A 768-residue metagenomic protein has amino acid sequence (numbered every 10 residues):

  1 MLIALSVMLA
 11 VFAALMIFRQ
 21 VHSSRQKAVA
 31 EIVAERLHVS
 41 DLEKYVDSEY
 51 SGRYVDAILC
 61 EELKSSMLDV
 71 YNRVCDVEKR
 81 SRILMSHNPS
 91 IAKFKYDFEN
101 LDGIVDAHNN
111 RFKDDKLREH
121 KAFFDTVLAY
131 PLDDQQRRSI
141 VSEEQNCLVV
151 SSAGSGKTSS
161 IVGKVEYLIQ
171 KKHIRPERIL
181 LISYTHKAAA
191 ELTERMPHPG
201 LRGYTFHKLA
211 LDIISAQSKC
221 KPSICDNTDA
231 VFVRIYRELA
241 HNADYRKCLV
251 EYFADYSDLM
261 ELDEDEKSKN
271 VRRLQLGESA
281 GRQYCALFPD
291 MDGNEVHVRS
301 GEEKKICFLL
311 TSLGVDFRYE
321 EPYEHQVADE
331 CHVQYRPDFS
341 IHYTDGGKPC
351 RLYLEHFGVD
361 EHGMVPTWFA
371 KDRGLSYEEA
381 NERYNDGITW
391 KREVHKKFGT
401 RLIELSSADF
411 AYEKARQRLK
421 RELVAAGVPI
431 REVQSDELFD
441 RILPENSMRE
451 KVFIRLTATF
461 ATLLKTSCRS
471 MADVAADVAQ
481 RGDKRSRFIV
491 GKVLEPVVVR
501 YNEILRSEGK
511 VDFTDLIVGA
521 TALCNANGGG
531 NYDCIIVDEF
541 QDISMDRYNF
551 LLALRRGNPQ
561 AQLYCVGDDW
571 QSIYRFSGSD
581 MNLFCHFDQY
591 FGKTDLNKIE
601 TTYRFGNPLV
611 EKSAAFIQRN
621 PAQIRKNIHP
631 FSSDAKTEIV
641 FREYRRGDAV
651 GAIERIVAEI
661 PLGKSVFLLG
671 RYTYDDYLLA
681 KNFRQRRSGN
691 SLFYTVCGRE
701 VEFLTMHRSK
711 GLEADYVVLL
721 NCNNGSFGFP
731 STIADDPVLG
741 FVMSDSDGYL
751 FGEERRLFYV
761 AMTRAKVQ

Functional and structural regions predicted by a protein language model:
R19-C225, Y759-T763: P-loop NTPase Walker
L37-Y45, E49, R53, R178 (+4 more regions): Conserved P-loop NTPase-based nucleic-acid remodeling module centered on helicase motor cores
I58-D106, V231-Y284, Y412-R500: Basic/charged alpha-beta structural segments of nucleotide/phosphate-handling enzymes
K95-A153, R202, G281-R282, P289-D292 (+7 more regions): Conserved helicase NTPase motor core
L148, G154, T158-I161, R282 (+3 more regions): Helicase P-loop NTPase motor core
R336-D386, D569-W570: Short beta-strand-loop-alpha-helix junction that forms the active-site gateway of nucleic-acid-processing nucleases
G387, R392-E393, D546-T637: Conserved RecA-like helicase ATPase core segment that couples NTP binding/hydrolysis to strand translocation
P661-S665, S709-Q768: Conserved helicase C-terminal RecA-like lobe
